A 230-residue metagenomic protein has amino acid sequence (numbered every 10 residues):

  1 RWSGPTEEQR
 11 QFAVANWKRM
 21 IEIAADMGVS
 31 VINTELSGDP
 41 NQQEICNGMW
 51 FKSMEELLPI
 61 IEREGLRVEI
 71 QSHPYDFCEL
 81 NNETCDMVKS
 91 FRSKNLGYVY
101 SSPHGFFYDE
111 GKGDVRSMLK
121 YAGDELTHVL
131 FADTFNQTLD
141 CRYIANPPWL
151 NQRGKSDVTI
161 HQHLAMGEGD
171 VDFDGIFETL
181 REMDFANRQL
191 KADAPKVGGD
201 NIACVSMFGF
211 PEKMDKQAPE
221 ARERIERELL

Functional and structural regions predicted by a protein language model:
R1-Y100, A194, K216-Q217, R224 (+1 more regions): Active-site acidic/histidine proton-transfer and metal-coordination neighborhood in alpha/beta enzyme cores
R10-E22, E110-L119, F173: Short, acidic/polar
I32-T34, V68-I70, L96-Y100, T127-F131 (+2 more regions): Hydrophobic faces of well-ordered beta-strands that scaffold small-molecule active sites in alpha/beta enzyme cores
G38, F135, G209: Flexible, active-site-proximal loop/turn residues at the rims of small-molecule/cofactor binding pockets and catalytic
N41, Q137-T138, E212: Short glycine-rich, flexible loops that bind phosphorylated cofactors or substrates
E55-A165, D170, L230: Acidic/histidine-rich catalytic cores of soluble enzymes
E168-A194: A short, acidic, amphipathic alpha-helical segment used as a generic capping/interface helix at domain edges
D193-V197, N201-Q217, A221: A short, acidic, flexible beta-alpha connecting loop/helix-capping segment that sits on the rim of active
